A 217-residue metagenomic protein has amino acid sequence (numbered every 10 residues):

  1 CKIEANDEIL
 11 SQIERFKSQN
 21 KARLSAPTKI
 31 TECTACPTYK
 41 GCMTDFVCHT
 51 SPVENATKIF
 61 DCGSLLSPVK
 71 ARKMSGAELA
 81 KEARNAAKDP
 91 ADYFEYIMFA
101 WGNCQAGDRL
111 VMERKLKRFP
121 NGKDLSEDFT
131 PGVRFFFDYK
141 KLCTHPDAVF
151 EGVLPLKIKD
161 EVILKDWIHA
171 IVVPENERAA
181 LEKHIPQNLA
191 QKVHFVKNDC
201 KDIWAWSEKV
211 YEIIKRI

Functional and structural regions predicted by a protein language model:
C1-I217: NAD-dependent ADP-ribosyltransferases
